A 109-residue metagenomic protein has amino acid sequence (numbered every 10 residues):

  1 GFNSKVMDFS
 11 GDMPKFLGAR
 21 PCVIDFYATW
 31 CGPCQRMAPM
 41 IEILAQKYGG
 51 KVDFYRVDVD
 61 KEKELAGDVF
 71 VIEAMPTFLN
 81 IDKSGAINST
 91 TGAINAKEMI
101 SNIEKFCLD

Functional and structural regions predicted by a protein language model:
G1-C22: A short beta-strand-turn-helix
G1-N3, K63-E64, K97: Acidic phosphotransfer microenvironment of two-component signaling modules
F2, F26-Y27, I81: Conserved hydrophobic/aromatic "anchor" residues that stabilize well-ordered secondary structure elements
A19-C22, Y27-W30, A74: Short pre-active-site segment immediately N-terminal to redox-active cysteine/selenocysteine motifs in thiol-based
F26, A38-A45, G49-E64: Thiol-based oxidoreductase modules, predominantly thioredoxin-like and allied folds used for disulfide exchange
G32-Q35, L79: Cys/His/Pro-rich metal-binding microdomains
D68-E73: A short glycine-leucine-enriched loop at secondary-structure breakpoints that most characteristically corresponds
A74, L79-D109: Non-catalytic, surface beta->alpha helical segment in thiol-disulfide oxidoreductase systems
